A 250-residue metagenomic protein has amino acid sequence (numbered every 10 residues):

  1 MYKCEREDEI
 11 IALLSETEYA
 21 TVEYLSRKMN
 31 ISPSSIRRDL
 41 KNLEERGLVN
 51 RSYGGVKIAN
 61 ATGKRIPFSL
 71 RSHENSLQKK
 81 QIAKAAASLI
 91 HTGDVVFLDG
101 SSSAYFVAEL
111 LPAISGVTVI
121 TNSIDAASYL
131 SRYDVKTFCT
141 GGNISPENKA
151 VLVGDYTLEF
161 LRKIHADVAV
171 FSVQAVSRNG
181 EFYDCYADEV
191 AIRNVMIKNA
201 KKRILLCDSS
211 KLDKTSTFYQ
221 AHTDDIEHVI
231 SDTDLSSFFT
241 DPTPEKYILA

Functional and structural regions predicted by a protein language model:
Y2-E5, A12, Y19-E23, N30 (+1 more regions): Conserved phosphate- and dinucleotide-binding cores of soluble alpha/beta proteins, encompassing both enzyme active
Y2-E9, L13-K28, S34-G100, A108-G116 (+1 more regions): HTH-adjacent hinge/linker in prokaryotic transcriptional regulators
N75, V96, V119, A150 (+1 more regions): Glycine- and other small-residue-rich loops at beta-strand/loop junctions that grip anionic moieties
A104: Conserved SAM/SAH-binding loop
